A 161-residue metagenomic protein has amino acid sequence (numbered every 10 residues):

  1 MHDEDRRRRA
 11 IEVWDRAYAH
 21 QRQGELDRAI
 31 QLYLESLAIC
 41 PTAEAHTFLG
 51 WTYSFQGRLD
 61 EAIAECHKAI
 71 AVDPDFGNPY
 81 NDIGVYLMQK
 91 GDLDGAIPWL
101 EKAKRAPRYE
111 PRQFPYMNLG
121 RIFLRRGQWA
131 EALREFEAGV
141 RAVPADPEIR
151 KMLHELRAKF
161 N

Functional and structural regions predicted by a protein language model:
M1-D5, R121, R125, W129-N161: Terminal, low-structured helical/coil segments at or just beyond the last alpha-helical repeat
R6-E44, F48, F55: Alpha-helical segment of the N-proximal tetratricopeptide repeat
R9, T42-A43, F76, R112 (+1 more regions): Residue-level recognition of tetratricopeptide repeat
R22-L32, Q56-K68, K90-R105, R126-E135 (+1 more regions): Structural signature of tandem alpha-helical TPR/SEL1-like repeats, specifically the intra-repeat loop/turn
A38-I39, V72, A106-R108, A142: Structural marker of alpha-solenoid helical repeat scaffolds
A45-H46, P79, Q113-P115, I149: TPR alpha-solenoid repeat register
